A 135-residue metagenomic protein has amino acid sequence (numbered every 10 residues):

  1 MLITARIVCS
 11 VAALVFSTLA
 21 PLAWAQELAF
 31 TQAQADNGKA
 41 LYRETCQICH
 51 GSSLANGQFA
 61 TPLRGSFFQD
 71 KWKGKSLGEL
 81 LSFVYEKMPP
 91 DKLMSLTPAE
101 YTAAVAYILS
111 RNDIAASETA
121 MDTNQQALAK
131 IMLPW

Functional and structural regions predicted by a protein language model:
M1-A5: N-terminal secretory signal peptides that target proteins for export/translocation
C9-A20: Bacterial N-terminal signal peptides
P21-L41: Electrostatic cytochrome c docking/interface patches
N37, L54-E86: Gly/Gly-Pro-rich "capping" loops immediately C-terminal to redox-active cysteine motifs in periplasmic/lumenal
G38, Y42-S52, A104, I108: The canonical Cys-X-X-Cys-His
R64-E79, D91-T102, W135: Electron-transfer interface patches adjacent to heme c in soluble/periplasmic c-type cytochromes and di-/multiheme
L93-W135: Flexible coil segments in periplasmic/lumen-exposed cytochrome c-class electron-transfer proteins
